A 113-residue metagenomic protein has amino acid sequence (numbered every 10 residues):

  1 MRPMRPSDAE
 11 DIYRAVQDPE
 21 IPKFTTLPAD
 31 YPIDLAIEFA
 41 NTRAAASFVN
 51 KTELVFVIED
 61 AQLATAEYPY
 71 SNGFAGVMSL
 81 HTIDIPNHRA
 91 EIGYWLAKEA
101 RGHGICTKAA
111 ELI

Functional and structural regions predicted by a protein language model:
M1-E99: GNAT-family acyltransferases
Y94-L96, G102-I113: Conserved acetyl-CoA-binding loop-helix of GNAT-fold acetyltransferases
